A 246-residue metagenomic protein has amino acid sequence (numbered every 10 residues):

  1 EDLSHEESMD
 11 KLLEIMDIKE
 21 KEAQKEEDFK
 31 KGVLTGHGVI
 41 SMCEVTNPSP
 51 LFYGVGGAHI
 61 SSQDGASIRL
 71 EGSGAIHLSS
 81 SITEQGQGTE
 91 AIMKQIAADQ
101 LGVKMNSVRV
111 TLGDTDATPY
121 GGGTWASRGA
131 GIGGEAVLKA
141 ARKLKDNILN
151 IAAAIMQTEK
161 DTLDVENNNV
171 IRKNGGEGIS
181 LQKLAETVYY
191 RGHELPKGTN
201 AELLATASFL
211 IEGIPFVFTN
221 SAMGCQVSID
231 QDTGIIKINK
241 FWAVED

Functional and structural regions predicted by a protein language model:
E1-D10, E14, K19-D246: Cofactor-binding beta-sheet edge motifs in enzyme active sites
